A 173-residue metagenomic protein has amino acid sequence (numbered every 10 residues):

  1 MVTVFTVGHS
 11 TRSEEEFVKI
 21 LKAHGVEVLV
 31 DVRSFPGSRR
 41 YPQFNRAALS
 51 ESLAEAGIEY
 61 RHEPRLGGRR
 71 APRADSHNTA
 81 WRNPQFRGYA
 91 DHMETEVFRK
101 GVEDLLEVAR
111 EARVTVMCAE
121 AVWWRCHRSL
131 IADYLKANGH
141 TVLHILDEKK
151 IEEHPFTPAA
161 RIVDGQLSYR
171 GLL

Functional and structural regions predicted by a protein language model:
M1-L173: Residues lining hydrophobic/aromatic ligand-binding pockets adjacent to catalytic sites
